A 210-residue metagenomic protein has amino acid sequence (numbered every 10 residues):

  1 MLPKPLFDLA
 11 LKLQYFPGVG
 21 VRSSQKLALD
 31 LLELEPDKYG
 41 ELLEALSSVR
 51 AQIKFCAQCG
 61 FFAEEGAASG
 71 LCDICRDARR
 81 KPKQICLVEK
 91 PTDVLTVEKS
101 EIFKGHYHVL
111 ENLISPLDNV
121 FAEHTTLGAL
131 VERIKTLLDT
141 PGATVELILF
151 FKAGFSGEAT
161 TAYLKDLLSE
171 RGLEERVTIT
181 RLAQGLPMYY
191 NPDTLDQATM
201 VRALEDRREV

Functional and structural regions predicted by a protein language model:
M1-P17, L29: Extended, structured, electrostatic nucleic-acid-contact surfaces
L2, F103-K104, V131-L138, T144-V210: Long C-terminal interaction/binding lobes of large macromolecular proteins
P5-L11, E33-A57, S69: Short Cys/His-rich Zn2+-coordinating modules
Q14, L32, S47, E64 (+7 more regions): Signal for well-folded cores of large energy- and translation-related assemblies
P17, P36, V49, F61 (+4 more regions): Conserved phosphate/pyrophosphate-binding and hydrolysis machinery centered on Walker-type P-loop NTPases, extending
S24, D77-F151: Extended interfacial segments that mediate partner engagement and assembly in macromolecular machines
A45-V94: Cys/His-rich short segments
